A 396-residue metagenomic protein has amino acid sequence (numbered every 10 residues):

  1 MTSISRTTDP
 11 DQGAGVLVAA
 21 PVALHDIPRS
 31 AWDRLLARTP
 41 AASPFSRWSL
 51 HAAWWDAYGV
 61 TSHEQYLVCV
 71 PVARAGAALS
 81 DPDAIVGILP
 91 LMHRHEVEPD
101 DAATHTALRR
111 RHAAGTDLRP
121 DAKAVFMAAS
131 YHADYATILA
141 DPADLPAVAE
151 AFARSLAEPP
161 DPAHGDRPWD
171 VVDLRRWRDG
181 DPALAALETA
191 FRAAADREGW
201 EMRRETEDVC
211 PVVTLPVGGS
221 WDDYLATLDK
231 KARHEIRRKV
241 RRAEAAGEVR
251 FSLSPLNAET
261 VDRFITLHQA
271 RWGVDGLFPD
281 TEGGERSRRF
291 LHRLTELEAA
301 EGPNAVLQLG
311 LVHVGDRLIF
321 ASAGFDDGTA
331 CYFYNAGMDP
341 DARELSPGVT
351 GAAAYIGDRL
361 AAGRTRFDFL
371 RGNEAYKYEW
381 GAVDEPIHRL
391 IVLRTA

Functional and structural regions predicted by a protein language model:
M1-A396: N-acyltransferase acceptor-side catalytic subdomain
